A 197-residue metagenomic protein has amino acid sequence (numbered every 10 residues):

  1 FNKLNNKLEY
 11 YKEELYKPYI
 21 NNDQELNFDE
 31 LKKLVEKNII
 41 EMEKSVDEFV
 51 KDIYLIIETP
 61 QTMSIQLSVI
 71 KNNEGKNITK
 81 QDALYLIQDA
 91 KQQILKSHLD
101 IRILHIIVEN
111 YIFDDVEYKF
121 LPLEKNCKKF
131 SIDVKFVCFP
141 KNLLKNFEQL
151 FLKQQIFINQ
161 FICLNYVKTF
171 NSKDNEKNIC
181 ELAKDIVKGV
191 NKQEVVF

Functional and structural regions predicted by a protein language model:
K3-D52, I57-F197: Nucleotide/phosphate-binding catalytic cleft detector across ATP-hydrolyzing and phosphate-transferring enzymes
